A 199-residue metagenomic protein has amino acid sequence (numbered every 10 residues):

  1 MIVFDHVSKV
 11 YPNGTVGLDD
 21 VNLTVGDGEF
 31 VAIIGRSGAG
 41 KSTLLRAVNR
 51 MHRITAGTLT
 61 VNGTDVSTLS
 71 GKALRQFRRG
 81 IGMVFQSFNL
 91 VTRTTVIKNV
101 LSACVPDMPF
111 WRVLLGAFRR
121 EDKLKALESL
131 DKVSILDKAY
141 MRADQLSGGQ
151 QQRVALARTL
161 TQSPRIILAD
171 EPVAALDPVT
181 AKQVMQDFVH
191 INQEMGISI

Functional and structural regions predicted by a protein language model:
I34-R36: The feature captures the beta-strand-to-loop junction immediately N-terminal to the Walker
N49: Helix-to-loop junction immediately C-terminal to a conserved catalytic motif
V66-G82, R112-R120: ABC ATPase NBD coupling module
R142-L146, Q150: Conserved ABC ATPase signature
T161-R165: A short, proline-enriched helix->beta-strand linker immediately N-terminal to the Walker B motif in ABC-type P-loop
I167-D170: Catalytic Walker B motif of ABC-type/P-loop ATPase nucleotide-binding domains
P178-T180: Helix N-cap at the start of a conserved alpha-helix in ABC-type nucleotide-binding domains
